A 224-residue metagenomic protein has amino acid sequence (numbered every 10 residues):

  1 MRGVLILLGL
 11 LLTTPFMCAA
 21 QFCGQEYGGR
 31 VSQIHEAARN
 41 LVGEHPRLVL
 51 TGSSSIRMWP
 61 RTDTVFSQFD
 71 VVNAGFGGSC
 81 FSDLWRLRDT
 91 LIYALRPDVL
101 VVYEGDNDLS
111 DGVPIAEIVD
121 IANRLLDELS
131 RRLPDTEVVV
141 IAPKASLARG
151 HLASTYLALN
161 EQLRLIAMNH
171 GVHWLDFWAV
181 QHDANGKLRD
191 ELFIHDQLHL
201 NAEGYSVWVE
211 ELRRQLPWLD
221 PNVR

Functional and structural regions predicted by a protein language model:
M1-V49, P60, T64-F66, R213 (+1 more regions): N-terminal secretory targeting modules
V49-T51, V72: Conserved beta-strand elements of the Class I
L50, V102, V139-I141: Structural beta-sheet core signal
I56-V72, F81-V119, P143-L147: Oxyanion-hole/transition-state-stabilizing segment in secreted/luminal serine hydrolases and related acyltransferases
I115-R124, T155-N160: Charged helix-capping and loop-helix junction motifs
L133-E137: A short helix->loop->beta-strand "cap" motif at the edges of active sites that frequently abuts
A145-R224: Catalytic His-Asp segment of secreted/periplasmic serine-dependent ester chemistry enzymes
